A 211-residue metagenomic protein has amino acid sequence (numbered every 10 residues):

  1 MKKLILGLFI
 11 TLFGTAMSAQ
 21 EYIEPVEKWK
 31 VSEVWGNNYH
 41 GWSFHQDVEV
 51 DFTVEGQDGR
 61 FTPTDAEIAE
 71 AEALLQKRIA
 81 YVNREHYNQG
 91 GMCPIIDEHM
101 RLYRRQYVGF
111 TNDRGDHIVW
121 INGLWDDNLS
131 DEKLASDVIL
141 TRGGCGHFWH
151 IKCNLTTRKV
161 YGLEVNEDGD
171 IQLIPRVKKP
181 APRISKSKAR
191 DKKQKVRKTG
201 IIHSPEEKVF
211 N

Functional and structural regions predicted by a protein language model:
M1-Y22: Bacterial Sec-dependent N-terminal signal peptides
F13-A16, K186, K193: Short, intrinsically disordered, low-complexity terminal segments
Q20, Q46, A66, R190-K192 (+1 more regions): Intrinsic disorder/low-complexity signal
Y22-K133: Surface-exposed acidic loop/strand-edge motifs in secreted or periplasmic proteins that form small linear binding
E27, D65, I96, V177 (+2 more regions): Intrinsically disordered, low-complexity segments enriched in proline/serine/threonine
H117-K188, K195-I201, P205: Extracytoplasmic electrostatic interaction patches
V209-N211: Short, solvent-exposed mixed-charge patches
